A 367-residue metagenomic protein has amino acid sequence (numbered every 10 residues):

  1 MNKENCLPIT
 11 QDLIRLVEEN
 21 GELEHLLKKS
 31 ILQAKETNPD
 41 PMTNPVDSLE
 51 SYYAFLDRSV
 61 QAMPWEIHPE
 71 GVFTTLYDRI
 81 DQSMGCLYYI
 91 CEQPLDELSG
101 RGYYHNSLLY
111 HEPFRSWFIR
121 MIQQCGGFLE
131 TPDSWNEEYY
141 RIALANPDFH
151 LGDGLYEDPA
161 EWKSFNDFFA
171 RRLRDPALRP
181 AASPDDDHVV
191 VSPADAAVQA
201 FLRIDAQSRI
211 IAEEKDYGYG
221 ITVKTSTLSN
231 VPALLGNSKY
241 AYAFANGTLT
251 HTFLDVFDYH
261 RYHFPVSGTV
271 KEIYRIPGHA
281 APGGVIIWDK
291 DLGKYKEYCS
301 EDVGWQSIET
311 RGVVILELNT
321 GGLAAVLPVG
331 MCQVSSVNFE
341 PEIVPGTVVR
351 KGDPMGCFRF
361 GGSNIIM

Functional and structural regions predicted by a protein language model:
M1-M367: Contiguous, well-folded functional domains in the mature portion of proteins
